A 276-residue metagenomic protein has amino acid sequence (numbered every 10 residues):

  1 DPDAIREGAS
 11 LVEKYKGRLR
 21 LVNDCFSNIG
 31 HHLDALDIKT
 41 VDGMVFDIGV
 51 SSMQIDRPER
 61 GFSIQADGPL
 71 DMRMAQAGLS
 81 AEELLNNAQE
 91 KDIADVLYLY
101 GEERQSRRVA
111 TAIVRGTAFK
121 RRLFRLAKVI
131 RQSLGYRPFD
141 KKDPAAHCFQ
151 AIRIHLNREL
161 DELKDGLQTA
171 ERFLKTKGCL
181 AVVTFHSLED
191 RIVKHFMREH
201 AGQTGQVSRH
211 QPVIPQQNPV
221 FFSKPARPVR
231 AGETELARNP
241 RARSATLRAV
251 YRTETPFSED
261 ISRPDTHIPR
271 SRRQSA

Functional and structural regions predicted by a protein language model:
D1-A276: S-adenosyl-L-methionine-dependent methyltransferase catalytic core, i.e., the SAM/SAH-binding region
